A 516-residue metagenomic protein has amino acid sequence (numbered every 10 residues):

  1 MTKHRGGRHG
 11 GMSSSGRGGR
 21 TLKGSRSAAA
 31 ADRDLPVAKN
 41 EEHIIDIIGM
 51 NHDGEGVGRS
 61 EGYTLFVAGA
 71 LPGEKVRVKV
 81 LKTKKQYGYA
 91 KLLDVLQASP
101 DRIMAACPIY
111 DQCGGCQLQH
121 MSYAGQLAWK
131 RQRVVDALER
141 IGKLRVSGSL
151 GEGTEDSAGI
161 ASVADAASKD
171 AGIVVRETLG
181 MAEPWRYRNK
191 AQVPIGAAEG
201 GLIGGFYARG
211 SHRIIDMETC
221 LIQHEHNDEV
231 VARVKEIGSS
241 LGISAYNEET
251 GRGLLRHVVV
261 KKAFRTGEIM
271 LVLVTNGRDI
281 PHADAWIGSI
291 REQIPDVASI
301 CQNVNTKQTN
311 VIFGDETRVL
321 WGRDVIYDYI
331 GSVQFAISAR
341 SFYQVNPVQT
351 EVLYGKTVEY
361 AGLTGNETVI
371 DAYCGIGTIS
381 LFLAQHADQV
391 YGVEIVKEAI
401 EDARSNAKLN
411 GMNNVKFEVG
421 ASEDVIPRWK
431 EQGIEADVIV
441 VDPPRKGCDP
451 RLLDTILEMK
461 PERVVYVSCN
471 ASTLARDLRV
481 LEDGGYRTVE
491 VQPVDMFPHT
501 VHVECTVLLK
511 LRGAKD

Functional and structural regions predicted by a protein language model:
T2-I109, K169, K416-F417, D424: Terminal RNA-binding accessory module
T2-I44, H52, A158, R278 (+1 more regions): Rossmann-like S-adenosyl-L-methionine
G56-E61, G205-A208, V272-V274, A403: Short, acidic/hydrophobic/Gly-rich beta-strand patch recurrent on exposed beta strands that often constitutes part
A70, K79-T83, P194-A198, K261-R265 (+1 more regions): Short beta-strand micro-motifs enriched in acidic
Y87, T266-M270, V501: Conserved loop-to-beta-strand segment in the C-terminal subdomain of adenylate-forming
L93-A105, D111-G151, V163-A245, R265: Extended interfacial segments that mediate partner engagement and assembly in macromolecular machines
R213-L254, G277-C301: Internal alpha/beta scaffold segment
V258: Flexible loop/N-cap segments at domain edges
